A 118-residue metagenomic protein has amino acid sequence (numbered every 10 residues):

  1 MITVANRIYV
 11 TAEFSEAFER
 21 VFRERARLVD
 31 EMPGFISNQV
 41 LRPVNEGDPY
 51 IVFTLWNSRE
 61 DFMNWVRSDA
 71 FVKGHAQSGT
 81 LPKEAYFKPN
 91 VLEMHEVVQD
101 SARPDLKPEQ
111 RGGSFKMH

Functional and structural regions predicted by a protein language model:
I2-I8, Q39-S68: Short, well-ordered beta-strand segments in beta-rich or mixed alpha/beta enzyme and ligand-binding folds
V10-F18: Short, surface-exposed ligand-recognition loops at beta-strand->loop->(often short) alpha-helix junctions that present
A17-V21, V66: Generic recognition of short, well-ordered alpha-helical segments
F22, A26: Short amphipathic alpha-helical/adjacent loop interface patches that line ligand and macromolecule-binding sites
R27, E31-I36, L55-L92: An amphipathic, aromatic/His-enriched active-site/gating alpha helix that lines ligand/cofactor pockets
Q39-E46, A76-H118: Glycine-rich beta-strand-turn "strand-cap" elements at beta-sheet edges
